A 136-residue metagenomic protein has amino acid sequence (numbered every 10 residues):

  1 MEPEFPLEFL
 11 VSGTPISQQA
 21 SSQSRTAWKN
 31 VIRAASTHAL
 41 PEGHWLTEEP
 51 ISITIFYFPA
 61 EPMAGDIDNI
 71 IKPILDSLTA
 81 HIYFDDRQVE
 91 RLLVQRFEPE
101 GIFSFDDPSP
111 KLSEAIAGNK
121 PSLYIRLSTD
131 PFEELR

Functional and structural regions predicted by a protein language model:
M1-R136: Acidic, proline/glycine-enriched N-terminal capping motif
